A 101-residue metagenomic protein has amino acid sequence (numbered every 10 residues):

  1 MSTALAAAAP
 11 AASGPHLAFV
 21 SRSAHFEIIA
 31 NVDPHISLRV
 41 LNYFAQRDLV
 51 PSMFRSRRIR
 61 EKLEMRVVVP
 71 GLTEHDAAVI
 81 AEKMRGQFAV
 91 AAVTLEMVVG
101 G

Functional and structural regions predicted by a protein language model:
M1-Q46, M53-K62, H75-G101: Regulatory modules associated with amino-acid/nitrogen control
K62-P70: A generic structural motif
